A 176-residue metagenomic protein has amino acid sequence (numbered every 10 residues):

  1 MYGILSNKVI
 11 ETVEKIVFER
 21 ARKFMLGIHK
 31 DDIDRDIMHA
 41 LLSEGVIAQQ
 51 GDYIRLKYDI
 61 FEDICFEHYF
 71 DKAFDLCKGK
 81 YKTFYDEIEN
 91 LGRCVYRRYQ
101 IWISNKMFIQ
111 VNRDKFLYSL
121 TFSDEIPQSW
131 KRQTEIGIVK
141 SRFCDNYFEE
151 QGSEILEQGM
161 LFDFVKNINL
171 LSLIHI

Functional and structural regions predicted by a protein language model:
M1-H39, E44, Q50-R55, D59 (+1 more regions): Winged-helix-like regulatory helical subdomains adjacent to P-loop NTPase cores
L41, I174-I176: Intervening/peripheral non-core polypeptide segments
Q50, F70-I174: Extended amphipathic alpha-helical scaffold segments
I60, C65: A cross-kingdom feature strongest in bacterial/archaeal respiratory oxidoreductases
